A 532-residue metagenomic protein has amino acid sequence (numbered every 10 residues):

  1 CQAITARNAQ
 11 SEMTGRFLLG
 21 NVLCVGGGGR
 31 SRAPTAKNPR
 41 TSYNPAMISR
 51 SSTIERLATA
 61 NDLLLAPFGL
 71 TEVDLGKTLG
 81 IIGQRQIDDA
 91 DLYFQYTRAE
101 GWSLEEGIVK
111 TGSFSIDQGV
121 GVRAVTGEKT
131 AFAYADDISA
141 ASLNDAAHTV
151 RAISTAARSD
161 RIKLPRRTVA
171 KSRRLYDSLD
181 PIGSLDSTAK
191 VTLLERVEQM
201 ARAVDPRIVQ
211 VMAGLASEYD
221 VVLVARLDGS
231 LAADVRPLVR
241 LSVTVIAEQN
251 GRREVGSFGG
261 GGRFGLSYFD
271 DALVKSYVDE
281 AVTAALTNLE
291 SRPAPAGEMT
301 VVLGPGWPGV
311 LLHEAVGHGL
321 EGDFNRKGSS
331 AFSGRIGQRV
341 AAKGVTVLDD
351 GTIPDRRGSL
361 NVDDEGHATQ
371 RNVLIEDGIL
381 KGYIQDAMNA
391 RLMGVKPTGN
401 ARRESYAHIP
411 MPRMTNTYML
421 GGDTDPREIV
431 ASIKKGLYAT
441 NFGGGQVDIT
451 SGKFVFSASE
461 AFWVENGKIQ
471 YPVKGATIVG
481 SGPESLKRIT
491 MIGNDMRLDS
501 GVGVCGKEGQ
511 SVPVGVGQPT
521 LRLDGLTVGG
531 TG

Functional and structural regions predicted by a protein language model:
Q2-E12, T41, P45-A46: Short alpha-helix boundary/capping segments
A9-Q10, G15-N21: Targeting/processing segments of secretory and organellar proteins
G27, R32-T35, P39: Short, low-complexity intrinsically disordered segments enriched in A/P/G/S/L with frequent Arg, especially at protein
Y43-G532: N-terminal small-residue-enriched
